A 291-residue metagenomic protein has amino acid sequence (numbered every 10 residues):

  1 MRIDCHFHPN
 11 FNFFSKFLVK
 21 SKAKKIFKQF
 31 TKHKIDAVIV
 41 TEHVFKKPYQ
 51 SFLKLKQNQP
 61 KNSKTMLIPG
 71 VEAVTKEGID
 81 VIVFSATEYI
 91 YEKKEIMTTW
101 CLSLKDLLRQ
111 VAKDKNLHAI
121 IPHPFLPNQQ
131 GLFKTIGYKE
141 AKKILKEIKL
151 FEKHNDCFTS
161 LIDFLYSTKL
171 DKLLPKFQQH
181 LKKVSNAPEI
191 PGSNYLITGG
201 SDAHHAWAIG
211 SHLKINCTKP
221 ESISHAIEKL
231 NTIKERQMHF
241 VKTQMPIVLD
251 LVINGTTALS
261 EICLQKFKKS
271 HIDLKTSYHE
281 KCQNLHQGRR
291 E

Functional and structural regions predicted by a protein language model:
M1-D114: A metal-dependent hydrolase metal-coordination microenvironment
I3, F7-F17, Y49, Y89-S211: Domain-core and long-helix interface of multi-subunit machines
L53-N62, L132-K146, K214-H225: Short, electropositive alpha-helical surface patch
T65-E72, L150, S224-K234: Short, basic, helix/turn surface patches
I68, I82-F84, E152-H154, I215-N216: Residues in well-ordered beta-strands of folded domains
A73-G78, F158-S160, A206, P220-I223: A short acidic, often aromatic-flanked loop/helix-cap motif at beta-alpha or helix-coil junctions that lines enzyme
G200-I262: Binuclear metal-dependent phosphoesterase catalytic core
M245-E291: C-terminal regulatory/interaction regions
